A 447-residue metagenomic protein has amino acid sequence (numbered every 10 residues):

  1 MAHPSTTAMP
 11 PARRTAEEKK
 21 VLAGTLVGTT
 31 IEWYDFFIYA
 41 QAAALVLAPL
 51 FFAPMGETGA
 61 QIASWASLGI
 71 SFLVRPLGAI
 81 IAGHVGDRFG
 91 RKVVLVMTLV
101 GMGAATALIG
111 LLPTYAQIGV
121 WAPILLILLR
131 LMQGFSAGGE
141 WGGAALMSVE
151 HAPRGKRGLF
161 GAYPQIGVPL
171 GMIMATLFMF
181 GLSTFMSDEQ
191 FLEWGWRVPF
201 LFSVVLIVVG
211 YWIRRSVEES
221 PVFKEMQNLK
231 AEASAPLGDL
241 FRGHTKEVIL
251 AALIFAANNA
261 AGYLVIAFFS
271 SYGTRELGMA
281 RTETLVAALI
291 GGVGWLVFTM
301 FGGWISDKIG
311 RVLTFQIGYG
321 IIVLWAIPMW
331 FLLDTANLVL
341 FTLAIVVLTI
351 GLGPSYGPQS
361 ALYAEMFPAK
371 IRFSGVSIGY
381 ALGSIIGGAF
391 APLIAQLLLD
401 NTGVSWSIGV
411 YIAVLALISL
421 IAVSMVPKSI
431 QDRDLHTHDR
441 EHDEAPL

Functional and structural regions predicted by a protein language model:
A40-Q41, T245-G294, G388-A391: Extracytoplasmic gate region of multi-pass secondary transporters
A43-L77: Extracellular/periplasmic helix-loop-helix junction of adjacent transmembrane segments in MFS-like secondary
A79-R91, T299-R311: Helix-to-loop junctions at the C-terminal end of transmembrane segments in multipass secondary transporters
R88-V100, K308-Y319: Cytoplasmic membrane-interface "Motif A"-like loop-to-helix N-cap segments of 12-TM Major Facilitator Superfamily
V100-I118, G320-T335: C-terminal ends and interior cores of transmembrane alpha-helices in multi-pass membrane transporters/permeases
L159-S183, G379-A391: Glycine-rich segments within core transmembrane alpha-helices of 12-TM secondary carriers
G210-V217, A413-R440: Multi-pass alpha-helical transporter architecture, strongest for 12-TM Major Facilitator/SLC carriers used
V312-P358: C-terminal transmembrane helical hairpin of 12-TM major facilitator-type secondary transporters
